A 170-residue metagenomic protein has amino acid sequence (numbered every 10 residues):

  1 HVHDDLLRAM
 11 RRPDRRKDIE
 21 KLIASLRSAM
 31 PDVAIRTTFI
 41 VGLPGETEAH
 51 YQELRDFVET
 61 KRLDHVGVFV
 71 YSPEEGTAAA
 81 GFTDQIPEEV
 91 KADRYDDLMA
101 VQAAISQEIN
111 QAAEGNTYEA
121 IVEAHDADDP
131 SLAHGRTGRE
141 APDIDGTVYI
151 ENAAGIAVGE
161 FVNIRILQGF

Functional and structural regions predicted by a protein language model:
H1-H65, Y71-V90: Conserved non-cysteine loop/helix-boundary elements of the Radical SAM core domain that shape
G81-F170: Terminal RNA-binding accessory module
